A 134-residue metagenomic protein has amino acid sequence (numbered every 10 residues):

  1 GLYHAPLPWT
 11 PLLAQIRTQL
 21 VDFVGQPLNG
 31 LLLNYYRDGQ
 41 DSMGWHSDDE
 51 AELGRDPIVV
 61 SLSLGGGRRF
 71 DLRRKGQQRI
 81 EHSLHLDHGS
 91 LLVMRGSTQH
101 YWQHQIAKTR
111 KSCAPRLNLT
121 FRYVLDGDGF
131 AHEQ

Functional and structural regions predicted by a protein language model:
G1-Q134: Non-heme Fe(II) oxygenase metal-center motifs and adjacent flexible, charged/small-residue loops
